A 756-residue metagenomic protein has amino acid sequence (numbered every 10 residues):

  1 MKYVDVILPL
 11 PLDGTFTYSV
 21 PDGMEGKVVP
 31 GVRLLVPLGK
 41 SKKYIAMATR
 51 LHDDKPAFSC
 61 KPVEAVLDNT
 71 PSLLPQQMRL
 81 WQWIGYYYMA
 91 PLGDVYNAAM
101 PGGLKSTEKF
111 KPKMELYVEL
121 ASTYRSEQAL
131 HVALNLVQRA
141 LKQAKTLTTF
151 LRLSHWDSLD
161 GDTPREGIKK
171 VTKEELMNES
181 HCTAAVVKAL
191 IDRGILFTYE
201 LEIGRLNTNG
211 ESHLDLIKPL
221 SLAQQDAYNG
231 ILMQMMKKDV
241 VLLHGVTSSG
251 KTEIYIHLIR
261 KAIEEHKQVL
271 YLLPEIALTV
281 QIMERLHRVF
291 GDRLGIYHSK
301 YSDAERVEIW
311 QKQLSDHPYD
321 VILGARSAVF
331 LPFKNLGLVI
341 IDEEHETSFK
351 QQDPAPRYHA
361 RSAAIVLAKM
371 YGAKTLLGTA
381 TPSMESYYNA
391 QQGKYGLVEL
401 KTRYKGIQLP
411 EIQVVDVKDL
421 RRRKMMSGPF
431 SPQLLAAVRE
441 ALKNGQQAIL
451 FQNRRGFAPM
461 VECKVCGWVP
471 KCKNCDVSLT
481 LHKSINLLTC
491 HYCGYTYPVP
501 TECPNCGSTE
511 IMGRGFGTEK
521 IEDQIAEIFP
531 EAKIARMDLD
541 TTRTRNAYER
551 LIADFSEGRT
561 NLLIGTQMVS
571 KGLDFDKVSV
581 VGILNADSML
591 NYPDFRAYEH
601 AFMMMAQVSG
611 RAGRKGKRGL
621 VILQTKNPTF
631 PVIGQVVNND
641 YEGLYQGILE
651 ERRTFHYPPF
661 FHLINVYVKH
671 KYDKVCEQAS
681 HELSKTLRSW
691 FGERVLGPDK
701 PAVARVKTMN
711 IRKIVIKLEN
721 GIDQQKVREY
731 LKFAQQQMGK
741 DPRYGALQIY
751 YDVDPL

Functional and structural regions predicted by a protein language model:
M1-T379, Q391-I407, W690, Q724-L756: Accessory, non-ATPase domains that flank or precede helicase/AAA+ motor cores in DNA-metabolism machines
L12, R455, T708: A short catalytic or substrate-binding loop motif that flags glycine-/basic-rich loops and adjacent residues that bind
G14-F16, T172, H662-I664, N710-R712: Short amphipathic alpha-helical segments
R50-H52, M100, E200-E202, Q452-R454 (+4 more regions): A general secondary-structure junction signal
V118, I412, L479, I511 (+2 more regions): Generic structural motif
D215-S221, Q225, K237-E677, K685 (+4 more regions): Inter-lobe coupling/hinge segments of SF2-like helicase ATPases
K685-N710, I749: A carboxyl-terminal module marker
